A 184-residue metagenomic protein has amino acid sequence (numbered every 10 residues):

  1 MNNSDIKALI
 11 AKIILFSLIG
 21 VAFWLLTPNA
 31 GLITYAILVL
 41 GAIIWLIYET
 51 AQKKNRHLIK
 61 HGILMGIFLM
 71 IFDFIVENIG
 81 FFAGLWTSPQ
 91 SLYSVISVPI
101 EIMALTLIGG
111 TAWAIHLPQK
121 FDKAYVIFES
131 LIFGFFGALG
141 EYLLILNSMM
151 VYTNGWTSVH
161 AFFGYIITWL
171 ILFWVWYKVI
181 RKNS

Functional and structural regions predicted by a protein language model:
M1-S184: Aromatic-rich, lipid-facing transmembrane alpha helices and their immediate juxtamembrane interface loops in integral
